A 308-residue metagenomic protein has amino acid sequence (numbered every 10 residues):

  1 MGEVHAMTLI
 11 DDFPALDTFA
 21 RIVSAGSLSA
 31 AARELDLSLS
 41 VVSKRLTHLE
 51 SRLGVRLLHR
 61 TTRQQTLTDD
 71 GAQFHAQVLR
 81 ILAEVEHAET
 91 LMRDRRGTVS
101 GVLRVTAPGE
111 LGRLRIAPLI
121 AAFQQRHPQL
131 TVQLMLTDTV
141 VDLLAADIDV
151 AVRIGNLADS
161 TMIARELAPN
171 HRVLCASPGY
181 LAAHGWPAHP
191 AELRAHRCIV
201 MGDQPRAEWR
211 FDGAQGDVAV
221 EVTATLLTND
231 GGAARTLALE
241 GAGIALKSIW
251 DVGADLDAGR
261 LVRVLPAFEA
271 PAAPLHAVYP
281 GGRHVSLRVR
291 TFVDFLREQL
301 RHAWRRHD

Functional and structural regions predicted by a protein language model:
M1-L9, A76, Q129, I249-A258 (+1 more regions): C-terminal effector-binding regulatory domain of bacterial HTH transcription factors
L16, R52-L53, F74-R96: Alpha-helical linker/hinge and terminal dimerization helices associated with HTH transcriptional regulators
L16-F19, A31, T68: Hydrophobic two-helix hairpin corresponding to the core of helix-turn-helix DNA-binding domains
R21-D36: Short helix-boundary/capping micro-motifs
R33, S51, Q125: Alpha-helical residues within the helix-turn-helix
E50-L67, L261: A short LG(V/I)-centered, amphipathic sequence patch enriched for acidic residue(s) preceding the LG motif
S100-I163: Central regulatory/effector-binding core of bacterial HTH transcription factors
A145, L157-L275, H302-D308: C-terminal regulatory
